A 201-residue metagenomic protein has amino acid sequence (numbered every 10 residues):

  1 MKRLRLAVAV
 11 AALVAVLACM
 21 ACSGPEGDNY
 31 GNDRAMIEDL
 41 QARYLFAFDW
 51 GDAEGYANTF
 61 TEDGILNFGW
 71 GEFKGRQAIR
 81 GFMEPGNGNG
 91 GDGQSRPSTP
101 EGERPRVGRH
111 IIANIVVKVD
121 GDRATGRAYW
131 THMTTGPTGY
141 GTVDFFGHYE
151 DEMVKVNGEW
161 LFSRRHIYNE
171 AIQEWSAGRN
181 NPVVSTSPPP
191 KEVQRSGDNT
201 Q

Functional and structural regions predicted by a protein language model:
M1-A9: Bacterial N-terminal signal peptides that target proteins for export
A9-C19: Bacterial N-terminal signal peptides
A15, C22-W50, E54-E62: Short, low-complexity N-terminal intrinsically disordered segments enriched in polar/charged residues
N32-M36, V107, I111-N114, V119-R123 (+1 more regions): Flexible low-complexity loop/turn motifs enriched in small/helix-breaking residues
A53-W130: A solvent-exposed, acidic/Ser-Thr-rich amphipathic alpha-helical stretch
R123-R127, F146-A177: Short beta-strand edge/turn micro-motifs at domain boundaries
H132-T134: Beta-strand elements of well-folded, non-transmembrane domains
G141-V143: Replace "Gram-negative outer membrane beta-barrel proteins" with "bacterial and organellar outer membrane beta-barrel
